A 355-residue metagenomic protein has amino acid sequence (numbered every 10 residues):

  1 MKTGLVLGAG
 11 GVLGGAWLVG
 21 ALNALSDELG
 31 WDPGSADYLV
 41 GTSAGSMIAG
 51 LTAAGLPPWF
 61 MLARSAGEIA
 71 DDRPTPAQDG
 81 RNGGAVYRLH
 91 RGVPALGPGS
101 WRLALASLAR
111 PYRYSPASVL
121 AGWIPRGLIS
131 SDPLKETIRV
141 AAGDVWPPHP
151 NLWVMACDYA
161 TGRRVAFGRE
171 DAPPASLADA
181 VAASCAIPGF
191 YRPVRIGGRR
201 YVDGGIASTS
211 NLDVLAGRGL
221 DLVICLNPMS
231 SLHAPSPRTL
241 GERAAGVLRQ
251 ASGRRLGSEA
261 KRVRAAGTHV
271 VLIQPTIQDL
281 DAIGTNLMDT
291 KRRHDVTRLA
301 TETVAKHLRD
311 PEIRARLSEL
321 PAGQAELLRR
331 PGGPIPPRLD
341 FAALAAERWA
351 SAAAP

Functional and structural regions predicted by a protein language model:
M1-T42, M47-P355: Patatin-like phospholipase
